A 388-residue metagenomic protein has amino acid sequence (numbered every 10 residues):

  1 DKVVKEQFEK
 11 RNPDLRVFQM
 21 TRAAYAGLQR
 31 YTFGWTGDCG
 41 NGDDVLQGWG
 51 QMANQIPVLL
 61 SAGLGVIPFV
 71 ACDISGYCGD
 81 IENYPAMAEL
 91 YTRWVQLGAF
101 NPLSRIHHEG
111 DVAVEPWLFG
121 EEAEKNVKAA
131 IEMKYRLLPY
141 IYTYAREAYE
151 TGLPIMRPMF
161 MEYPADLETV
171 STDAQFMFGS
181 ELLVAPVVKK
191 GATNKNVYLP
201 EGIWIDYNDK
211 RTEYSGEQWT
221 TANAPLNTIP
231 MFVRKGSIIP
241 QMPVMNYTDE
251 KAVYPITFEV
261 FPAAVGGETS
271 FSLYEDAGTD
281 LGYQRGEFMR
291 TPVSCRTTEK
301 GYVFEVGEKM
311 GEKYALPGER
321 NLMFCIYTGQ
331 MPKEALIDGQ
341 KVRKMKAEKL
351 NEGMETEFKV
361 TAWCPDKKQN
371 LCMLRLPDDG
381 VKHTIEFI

Functional and structural regions predicted by a protein language model:
D1-T228, V233-R234: Catalytic-domain carbohydrate-binding cleft regions of carbohydrate-active enzymes
C39, E348-K349: Acidic, Ser/Thr-rich peripheral helices and adjacent loops at domain boundaries
G191, G216-E217, L376-I385: Solvent-exposed, conformationally flexible loop/turn segments
V197, A222, V293, I385-E386: Generic detection of short hydrophobic beta-strand segments and adjacent strand-loop junctions
Y198-D209, F324-R343, A347-E348: Solvent-exposed beta-hairpin/edge-strand motifs
K210-T228, Q241, V303, L336-D338 (+2 more regions): A domain-scale signal for long, ordered structural cores in large, multidomain proteins
V233-Q340, C364-V381, I388: Accessory, solvent-exposed terminal regions and/or long lumenal/extracellular loops of proteins
N351-Q369: Extended, solvent-exposed segments with strong compositional bias
